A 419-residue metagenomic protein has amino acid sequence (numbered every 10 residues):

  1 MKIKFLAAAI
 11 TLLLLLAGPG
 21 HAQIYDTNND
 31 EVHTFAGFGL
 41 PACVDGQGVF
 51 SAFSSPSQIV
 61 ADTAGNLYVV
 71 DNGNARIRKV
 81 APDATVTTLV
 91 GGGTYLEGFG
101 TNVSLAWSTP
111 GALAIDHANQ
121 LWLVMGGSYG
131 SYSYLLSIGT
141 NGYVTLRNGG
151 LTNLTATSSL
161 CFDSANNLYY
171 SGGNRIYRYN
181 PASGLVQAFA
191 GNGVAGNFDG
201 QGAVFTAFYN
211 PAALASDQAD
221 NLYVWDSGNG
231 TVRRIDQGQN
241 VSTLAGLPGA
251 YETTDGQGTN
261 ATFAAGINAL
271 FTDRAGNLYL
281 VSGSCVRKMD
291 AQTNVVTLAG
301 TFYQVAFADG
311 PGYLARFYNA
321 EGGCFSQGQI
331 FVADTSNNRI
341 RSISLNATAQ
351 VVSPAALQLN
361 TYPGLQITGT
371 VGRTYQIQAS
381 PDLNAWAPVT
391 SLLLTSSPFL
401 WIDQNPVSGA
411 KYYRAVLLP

Functional and structural regions predicted by a protein language model:
A7-A17: Bacterial N-terminal signal peptides
I24-S57, T85-T109, N141-A156, L185-N210 (+2 more regions): Gly/Pro-rich loop segments of beta-rich domains
A61-A64, I115-N119, F162-A165, S216-A219 (+2 more regions): Residue-level detector of Asp-centered blade-edge/turn motifs that repeat once per structural unit in beta-propeller
N66-Y68, Q120-L123, N167-Y170, N221-V224 (+2 more regions): Conserved beta-propeller blade signature
N72-G73, G126-S128, G173, S227-G228 (+3 more regions): Short loop/turn segments immediately following the C-termini of beta-strands
V80-T85, I138-Y143, N180-G184, I235-N240 (+2 more regions): Short loop/turn segments that connect beta-strands within beta-propeller blades
N319-Q350: Blade-level signature of beta-propeller repeat domains, shared across WD40, Kelch, NHL, RCC1 and BNR/Asp-box propellers
N346-P419: Short, composition-biased motifs enriched in small/polar/acidic residues
